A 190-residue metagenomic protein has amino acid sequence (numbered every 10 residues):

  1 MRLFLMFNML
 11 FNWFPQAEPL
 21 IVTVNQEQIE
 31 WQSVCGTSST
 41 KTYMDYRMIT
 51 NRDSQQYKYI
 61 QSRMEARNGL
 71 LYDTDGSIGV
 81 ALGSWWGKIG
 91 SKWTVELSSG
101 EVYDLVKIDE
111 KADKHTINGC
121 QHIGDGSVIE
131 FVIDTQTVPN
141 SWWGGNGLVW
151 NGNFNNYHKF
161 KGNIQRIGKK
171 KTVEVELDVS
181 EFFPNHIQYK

Functional and structural regions predicted by a protein language model:
M1-Q16: Sec-dependent N-terminal signal peptides of Gram-positive bacterial secreted proteins and lipoproteins
W13-K190: Solvent-exposed, well-ordered loop and adjacent helix/strand elements within mature globular domains that form
